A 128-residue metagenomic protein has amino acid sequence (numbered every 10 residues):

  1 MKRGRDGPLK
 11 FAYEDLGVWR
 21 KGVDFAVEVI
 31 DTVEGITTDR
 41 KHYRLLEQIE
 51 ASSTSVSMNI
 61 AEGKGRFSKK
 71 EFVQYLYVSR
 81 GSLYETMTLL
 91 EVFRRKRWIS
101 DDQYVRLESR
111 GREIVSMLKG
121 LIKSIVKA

Functional and structural regions predicted by a protein language model:
M1-A128: Amphipathic alpha-helical assembly/interaction segments
